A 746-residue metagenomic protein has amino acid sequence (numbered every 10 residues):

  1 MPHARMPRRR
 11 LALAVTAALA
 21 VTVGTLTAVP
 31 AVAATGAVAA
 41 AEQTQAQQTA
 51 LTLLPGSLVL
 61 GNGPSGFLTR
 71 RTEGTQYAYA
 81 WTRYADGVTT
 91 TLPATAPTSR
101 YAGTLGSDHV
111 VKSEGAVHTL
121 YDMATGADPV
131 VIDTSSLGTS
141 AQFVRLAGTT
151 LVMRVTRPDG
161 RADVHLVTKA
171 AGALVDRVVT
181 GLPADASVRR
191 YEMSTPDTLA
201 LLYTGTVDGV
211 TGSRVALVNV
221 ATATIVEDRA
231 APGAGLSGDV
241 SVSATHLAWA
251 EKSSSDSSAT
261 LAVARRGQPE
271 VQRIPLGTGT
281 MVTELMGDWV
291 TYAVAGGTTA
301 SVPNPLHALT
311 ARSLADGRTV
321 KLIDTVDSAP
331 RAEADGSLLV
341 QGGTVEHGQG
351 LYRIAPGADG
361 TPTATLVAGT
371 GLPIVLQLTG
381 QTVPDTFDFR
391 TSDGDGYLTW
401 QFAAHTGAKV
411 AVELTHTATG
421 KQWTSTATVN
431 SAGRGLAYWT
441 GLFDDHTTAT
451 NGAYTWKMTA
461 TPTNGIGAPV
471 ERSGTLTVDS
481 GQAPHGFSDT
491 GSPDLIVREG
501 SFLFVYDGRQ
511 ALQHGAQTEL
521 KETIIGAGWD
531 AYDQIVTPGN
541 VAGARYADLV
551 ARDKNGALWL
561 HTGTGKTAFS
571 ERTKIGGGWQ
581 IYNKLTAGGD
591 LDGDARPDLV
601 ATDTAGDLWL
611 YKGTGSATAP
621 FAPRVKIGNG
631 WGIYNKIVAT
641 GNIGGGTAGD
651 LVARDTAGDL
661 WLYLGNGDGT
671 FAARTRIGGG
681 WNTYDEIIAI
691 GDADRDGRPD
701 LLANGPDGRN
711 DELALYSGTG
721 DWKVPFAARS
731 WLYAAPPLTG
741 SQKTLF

Functional and structural regions predicted by a protein language model:
M1-G36: Secretory targeting and sorting signals
A33-S57, R70-P97, E114-L137, P158-P183 (+8 more regions): Surface-exposed loop/turn elements that mediate protein-protein interactions on large endomembrane-trafficking
A50-G63, A94-D108, S135-T149, L182-P196 (+10 more regions): Repeated scaffold domains used in trafficking and secretory/extracellular systems, primarily beta-propellers
S57-T75, A102-A116, V144-R157, P196-V207 (+8 more regions): Short beta-strand elements that form the blades of beta-propeller/WD-repeat-like and other beta-sheet-rich scaffold
R177-T260, T278, V294, T325-A332 (+10 more regions): Acidic, serine/threonine- and glycine-rich low-complexity intrinsically disordered segments that serve as flexible
G369-Q381, T386-Y397, T428-F746: Trp/Gly-enriched beta-strand/coil motifs that build multi-repeat beta-propeller-like domains and related W-rich binding
G396-H405: Aromatic/hydrophobic beta-strand junction motif of beta-rich domains
V412-H416: Conserved aromatic beta-strand anchor motif in extracellular beta-sandwich/beta-rich domains
